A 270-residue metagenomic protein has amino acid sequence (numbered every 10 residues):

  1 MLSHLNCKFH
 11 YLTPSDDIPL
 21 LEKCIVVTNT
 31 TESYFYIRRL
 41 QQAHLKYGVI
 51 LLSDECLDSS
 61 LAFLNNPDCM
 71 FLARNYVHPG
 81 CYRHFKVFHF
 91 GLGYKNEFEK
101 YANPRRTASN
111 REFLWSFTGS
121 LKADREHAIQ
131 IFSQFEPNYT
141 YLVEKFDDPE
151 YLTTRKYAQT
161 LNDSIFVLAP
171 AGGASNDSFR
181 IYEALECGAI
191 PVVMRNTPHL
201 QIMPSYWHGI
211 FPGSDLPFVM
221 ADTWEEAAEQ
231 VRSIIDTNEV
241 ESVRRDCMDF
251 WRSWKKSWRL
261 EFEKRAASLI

Functional and structural regions predicted by a protein language model:
M1-L216, M220, F250-L269: Nucleotide-sugar donor-binding catalytic core of glycosyltransferases
D222-W224: Alpha-helix N-cap recognition
E226-F250: Conserved donor-nucleotide binding/catalytic region of nucleotide-linked donor-dependent transferases
I235-N238, A266-I270: Short, hydrophobic alpha-helical segments
